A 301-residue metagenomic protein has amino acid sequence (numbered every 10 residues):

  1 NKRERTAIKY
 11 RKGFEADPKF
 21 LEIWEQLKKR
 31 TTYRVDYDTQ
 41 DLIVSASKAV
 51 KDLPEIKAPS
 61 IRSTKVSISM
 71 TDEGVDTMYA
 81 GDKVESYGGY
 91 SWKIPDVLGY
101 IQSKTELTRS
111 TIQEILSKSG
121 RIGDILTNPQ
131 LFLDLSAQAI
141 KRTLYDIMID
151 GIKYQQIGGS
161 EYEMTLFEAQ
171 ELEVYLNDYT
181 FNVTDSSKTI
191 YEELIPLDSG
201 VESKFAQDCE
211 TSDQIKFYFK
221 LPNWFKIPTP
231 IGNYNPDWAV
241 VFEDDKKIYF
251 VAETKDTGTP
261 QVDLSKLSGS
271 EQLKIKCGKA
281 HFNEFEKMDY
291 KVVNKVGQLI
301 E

Functional and structural regions predicted by a protein language model:
N1-Y234, V241-F250, T254-E301: Intrinsically disordered, low-complexity, repeat-rich regions that form long N- or C-terminal tails or large
